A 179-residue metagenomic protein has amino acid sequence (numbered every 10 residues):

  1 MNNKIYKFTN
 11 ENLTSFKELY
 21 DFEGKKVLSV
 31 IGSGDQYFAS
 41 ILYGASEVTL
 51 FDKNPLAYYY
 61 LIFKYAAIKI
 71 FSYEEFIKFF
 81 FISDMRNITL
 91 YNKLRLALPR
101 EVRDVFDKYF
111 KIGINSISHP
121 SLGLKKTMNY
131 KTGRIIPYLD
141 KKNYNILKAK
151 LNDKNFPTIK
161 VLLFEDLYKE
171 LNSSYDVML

Functional and structural regions predicted by a protein language model:
M1-E23: S-adenosyl-L-methionine
F22-K25, L167-V177: A short acidic, Gly/Pro-enriched loop at the edge of an enzyme's catalytic core that lines a small-molecule cofactor
G24-G34, V48-F51: Conserved class I S-adenosyl-L-methionine
S33-A45: Conserved SAM-binding loop of SAM-dependent methyltransferases across substrates and taxa, primarily the Class I
D35-F38, Y58, L167-Y168: Short, well-ordered alpha-helical microsegments
K53-N155: Class I S-adenosyl-L-methionine-dependent methyltransferase module
F156-F164: Conserved SAM-binding strand-loop segment of SAM-dependent methyltransferases
